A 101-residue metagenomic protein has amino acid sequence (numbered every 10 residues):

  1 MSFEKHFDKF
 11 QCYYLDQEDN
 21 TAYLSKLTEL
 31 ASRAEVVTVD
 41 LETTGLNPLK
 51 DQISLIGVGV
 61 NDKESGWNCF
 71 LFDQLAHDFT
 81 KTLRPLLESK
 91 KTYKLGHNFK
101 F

Functional and structural regions predicted by a protein language model:
M1-F101: Conserved RNase H-like, two-metal-ion catalytic cores of nucleic-acid enzymes
